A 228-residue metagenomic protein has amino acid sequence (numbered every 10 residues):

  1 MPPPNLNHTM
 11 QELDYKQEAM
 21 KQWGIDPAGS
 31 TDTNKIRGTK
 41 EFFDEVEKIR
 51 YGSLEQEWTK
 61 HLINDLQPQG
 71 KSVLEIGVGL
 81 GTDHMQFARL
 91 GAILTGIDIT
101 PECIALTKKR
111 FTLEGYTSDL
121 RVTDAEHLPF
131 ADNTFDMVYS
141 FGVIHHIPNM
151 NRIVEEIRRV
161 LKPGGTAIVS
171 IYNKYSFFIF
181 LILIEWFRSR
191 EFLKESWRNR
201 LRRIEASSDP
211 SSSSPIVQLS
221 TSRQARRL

Functional and structural regions predicted by a protein language model:
P2-D44: N-terminal, positively charged/glycine-rich alpha-helical extensions of SAM-dependent methyltransferases
T39-K71: Conserved alpha-helix/loop element of class I SAM-dependent methyltransferases that forms part of the SAM/SAH-binding
S72-L74, V78-H127: Class I SAM-dependent methyltransferase SAM/SAH-binding core
E126-M137: A short acidic, Gly/Pro-enriched loop at the edge of an enzyme's catalytic core that lines a small-molecule cofactor
M137-N149: A short SAM/SAH-binding and catalytic strip from SAM-dependent methyltransferases
N151-P163: A short glycine-rich, Lys/Arg-flanked "PGG" loop and its adjoining helix->strand segment in the class I
T166-R198: Conserved class I S-adenosyl-L-methionine
I171, A206-R227: Acceptor-substrate binding/catalytic loop of class I
